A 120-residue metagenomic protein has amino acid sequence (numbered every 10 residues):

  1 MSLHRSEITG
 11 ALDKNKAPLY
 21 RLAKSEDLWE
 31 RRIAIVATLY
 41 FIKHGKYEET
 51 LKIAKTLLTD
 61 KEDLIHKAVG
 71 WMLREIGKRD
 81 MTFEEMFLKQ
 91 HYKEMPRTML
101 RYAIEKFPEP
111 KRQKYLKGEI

Functional and structural regions predicted by a protein language model:
M1-I120: Alpha-helical scaffold domains
